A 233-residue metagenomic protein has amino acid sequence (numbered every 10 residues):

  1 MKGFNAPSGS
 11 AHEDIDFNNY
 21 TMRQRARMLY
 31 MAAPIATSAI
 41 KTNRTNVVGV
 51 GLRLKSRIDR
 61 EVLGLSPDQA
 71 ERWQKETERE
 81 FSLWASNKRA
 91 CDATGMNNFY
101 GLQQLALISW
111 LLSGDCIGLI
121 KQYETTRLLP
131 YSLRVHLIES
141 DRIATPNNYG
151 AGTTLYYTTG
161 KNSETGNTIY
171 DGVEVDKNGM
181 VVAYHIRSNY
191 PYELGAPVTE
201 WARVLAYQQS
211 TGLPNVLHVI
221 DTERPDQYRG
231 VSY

Functional and structural regions predicted by a protein language model:
M1-T45, G101, L107-Y233: Structured, contiguous alpha/beta core segments that scaffold functional sites
N43-V135: An N-terminal, globular interaction/scaffold subdomain
